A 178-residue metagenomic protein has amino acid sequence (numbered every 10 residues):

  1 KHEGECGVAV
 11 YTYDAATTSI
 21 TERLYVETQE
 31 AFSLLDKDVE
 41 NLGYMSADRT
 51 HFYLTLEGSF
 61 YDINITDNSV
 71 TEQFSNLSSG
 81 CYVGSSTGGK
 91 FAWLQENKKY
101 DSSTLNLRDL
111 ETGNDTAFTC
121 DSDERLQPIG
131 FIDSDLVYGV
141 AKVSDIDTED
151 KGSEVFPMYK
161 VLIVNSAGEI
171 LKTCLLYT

Functional and structural regions predicted by a protein language model:
K1-E3, A9, N41-L56, G89-N97 (+1 more regions): Short beta-strand elements that form the blades of beta-propeller/WD-repeat-like and other beta-sheet-rich scaffold
G4-A16, N106-L110, F156-G168: Beta-propeller blade signature
A15-T17, G43-H51, I65-D67, V83-F91 (+3 more regions): Short, solvent-exposed coil/turn segments at beta-strand boundaries
I20-R23, S69-T71, G113-D115, E169-L171: Predominantly a core beta-strand signature of beta-propeller blades across repeat-based propeller domains
F32-K37, Q73-S78, F118-S122: Surface loop/turn motifs at the tips and blade-to-blade linkers of beta-strand repeat domains
F60-Y61, S69-V70, G88-L94, T104: Extended amphipathic alpha-helical coiled-coil/heptad-repeat regions
Y100-S103, T116-D135, G139-D150, E154-I163 (+1 more regions): Extended, charge-rich low-complexity regions and/or helical-solenoid scaffolds
Y177-T178: Conserved small/polar residues in nucleotide/adenosyl-binding loops
